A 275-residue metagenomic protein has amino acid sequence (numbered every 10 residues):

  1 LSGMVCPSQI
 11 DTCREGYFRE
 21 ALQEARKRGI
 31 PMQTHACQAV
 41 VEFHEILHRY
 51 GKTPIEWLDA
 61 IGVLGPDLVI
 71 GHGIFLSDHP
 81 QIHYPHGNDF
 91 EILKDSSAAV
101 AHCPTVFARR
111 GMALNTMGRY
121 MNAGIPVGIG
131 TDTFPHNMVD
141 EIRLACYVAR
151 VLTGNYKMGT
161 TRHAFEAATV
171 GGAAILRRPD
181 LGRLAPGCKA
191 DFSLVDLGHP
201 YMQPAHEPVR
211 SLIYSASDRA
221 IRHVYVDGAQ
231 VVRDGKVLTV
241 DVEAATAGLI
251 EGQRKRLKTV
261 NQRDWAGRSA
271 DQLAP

Functional and structural regions predicted by a protein language model:
L1-A99, R110-V127: Histidine/acidic residue-rich metal-binding segments in metalloenzymes
S8-Q9, P104-R110, G130-P135: Glycine-rich phosphate/pyrophosphate-binding beta-alpha loops
T12, G16, R49, T53 (+11 more regions): Conserved active-site and cofactor/substrate-binding residues in soluble primary-metabolism enzymes
L22-A25, G62, C146, R150 (+2 more regions): Structural signal for hydrophobic packing residues in well-ordered secondary-structure cores of soluble enzyme domains
A60-D67, N115-M202, S215-S217: His/Asp/Glu-enriched, well-ordered alpha-helical/loop segment that forms or immediately abuts the divalent-metal
G71-H72, H102-P104, I129-T131, D227 (+1 more regions): Thr-Gly-centered strand-to-loop micro-motif
T169-P275: Active-site microenvironment of metallo-dependent hydrolases
